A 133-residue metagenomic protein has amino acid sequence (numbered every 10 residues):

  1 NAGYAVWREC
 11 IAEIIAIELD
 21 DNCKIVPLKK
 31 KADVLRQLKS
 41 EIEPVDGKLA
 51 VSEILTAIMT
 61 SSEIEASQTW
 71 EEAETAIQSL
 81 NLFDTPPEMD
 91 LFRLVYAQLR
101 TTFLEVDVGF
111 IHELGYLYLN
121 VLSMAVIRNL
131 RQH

Functional and structural regions predicted by a protein language model:
A2-V34, L38: Post-HExxH zinc-binding segment in Zn-dependent metallohydrolases
D33-H133: Pan-zinc metallopeptidase signature
